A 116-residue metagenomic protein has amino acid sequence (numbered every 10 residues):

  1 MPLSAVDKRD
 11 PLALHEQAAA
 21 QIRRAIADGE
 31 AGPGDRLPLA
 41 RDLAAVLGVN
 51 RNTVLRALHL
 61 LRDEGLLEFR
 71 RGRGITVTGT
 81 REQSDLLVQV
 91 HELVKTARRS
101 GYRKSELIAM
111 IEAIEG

Functional and structural regions predicted by a protein language model:
M1-R36, D42, S84-G116: Extreme N-terminal segment that seeds HTH/winged-HTH DNA-binding domains in transcriptional regulators
A27, G32, D63, R70-G72: Short glycine/serine/threonine-biased micro-segments
D35-E68: N-terminal helix-turn-helix
L39, R73-G79: Minor-groove-contacting beta-hairpin "wing" of winged helix-turn-helix DNA-binding domains
L47, G79, Q83-L86: Short amphipathic alpha-helix initiation/capping segments at coil-to-helix junctions
L58, R71, T80: Fold-independent oxyanion-binding glycine-rich loops and adjacent beta-strand/coil segments at enzyme active sites
